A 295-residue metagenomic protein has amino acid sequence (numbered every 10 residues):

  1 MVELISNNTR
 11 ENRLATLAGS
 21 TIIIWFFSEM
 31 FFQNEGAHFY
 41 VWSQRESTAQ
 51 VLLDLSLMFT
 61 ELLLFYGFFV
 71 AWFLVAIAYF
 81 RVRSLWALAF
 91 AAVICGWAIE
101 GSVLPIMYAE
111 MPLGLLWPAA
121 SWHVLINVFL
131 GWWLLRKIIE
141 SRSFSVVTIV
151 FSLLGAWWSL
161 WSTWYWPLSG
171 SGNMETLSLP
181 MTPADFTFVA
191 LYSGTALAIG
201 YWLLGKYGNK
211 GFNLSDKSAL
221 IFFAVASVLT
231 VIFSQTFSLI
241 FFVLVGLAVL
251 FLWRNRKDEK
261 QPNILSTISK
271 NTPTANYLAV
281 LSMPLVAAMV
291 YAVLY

Functional and structural regions predicted by a protein language model:
V2-V75: N-terminal signal-anchor module of multipass membrane proteins
N7-R10, A76-S84, K137-V146, L204-D216 (+1 more regions): Membrane-interface helix-boundary motifs at transmembrane edges
R13-E29, A91-C95, F151-A156, A219-S227 (+1 more regions): Alpha-helical transmembrane segments
G36-S56, A109-W117, L168-T187, L229-F241 (+1 more regions): Membrane-helix interface and helix-disruption motif detector
L53-M107: Membrane helical hairpin/interfacial module
E61-L74, S121-R136, V189-K206, F241-R254: Hydrophobic cores of alpha-helical transmembrane segments in multi-pass inner/ER membrane proteins, independent
R81-L88, A98-T182: Membrane-interface helix-loop-helix junctions at boundaries between adjacent transmembrane segments
A226-Y295: Extended, charged low-complexity segments that frequently continue into or abut oligomerization scaffolds
